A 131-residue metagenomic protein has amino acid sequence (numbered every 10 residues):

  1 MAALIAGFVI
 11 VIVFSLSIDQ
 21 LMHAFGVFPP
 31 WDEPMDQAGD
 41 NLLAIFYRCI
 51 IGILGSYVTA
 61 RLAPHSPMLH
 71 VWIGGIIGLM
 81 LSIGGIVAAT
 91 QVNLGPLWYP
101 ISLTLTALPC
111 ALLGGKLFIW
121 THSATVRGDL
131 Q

Functional and structural regions predicted by a protein language model:
M1-Q131: Juxtamembrane/disordered regions of integral membrane proteins
